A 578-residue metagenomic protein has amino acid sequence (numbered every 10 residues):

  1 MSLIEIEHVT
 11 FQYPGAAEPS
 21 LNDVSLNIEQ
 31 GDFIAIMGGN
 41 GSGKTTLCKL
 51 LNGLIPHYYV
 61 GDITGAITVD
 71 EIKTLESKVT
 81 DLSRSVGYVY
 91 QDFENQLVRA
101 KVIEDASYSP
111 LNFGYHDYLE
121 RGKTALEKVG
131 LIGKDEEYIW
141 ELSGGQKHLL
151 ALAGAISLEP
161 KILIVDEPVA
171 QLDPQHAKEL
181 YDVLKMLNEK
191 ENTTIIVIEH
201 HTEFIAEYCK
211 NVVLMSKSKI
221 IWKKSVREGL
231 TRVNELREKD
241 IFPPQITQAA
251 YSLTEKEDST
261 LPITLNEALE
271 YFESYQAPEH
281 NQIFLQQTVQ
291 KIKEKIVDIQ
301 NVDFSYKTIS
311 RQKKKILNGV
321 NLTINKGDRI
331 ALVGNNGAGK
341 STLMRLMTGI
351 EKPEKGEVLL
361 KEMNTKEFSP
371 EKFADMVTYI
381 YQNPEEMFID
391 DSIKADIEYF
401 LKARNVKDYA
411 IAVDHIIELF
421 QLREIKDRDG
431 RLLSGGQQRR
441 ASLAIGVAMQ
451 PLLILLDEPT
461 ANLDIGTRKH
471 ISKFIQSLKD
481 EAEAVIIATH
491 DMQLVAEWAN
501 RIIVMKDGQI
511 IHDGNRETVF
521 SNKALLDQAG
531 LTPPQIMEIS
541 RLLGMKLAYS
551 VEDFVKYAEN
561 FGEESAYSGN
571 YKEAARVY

Functional and structural regions predicted by a protein language model:
M37-G39, V333-N335: The feature captures the beta-strand-to-loop junction immediately N-terminal to the Walker
N52, T348: Helix-to-loop junction immediately C-terminal to a conserved catalytic motif
V60-I72, G356-N364, F373: Conserved ABC transporter NBD signature motif
D117-K134, K407-I425: Conserved ABC ATPase "signature" region
Y138-L142, Q146, D429-L433: Conserved ABC ATPase signature
L163-D166, I454-D457: Catalytic Walker B motif of ABC-type/P-loop ATPase nucleotide-binding domains
K217-S218, D507-G508: Conserved ABC ATPase "signature" C-loop
